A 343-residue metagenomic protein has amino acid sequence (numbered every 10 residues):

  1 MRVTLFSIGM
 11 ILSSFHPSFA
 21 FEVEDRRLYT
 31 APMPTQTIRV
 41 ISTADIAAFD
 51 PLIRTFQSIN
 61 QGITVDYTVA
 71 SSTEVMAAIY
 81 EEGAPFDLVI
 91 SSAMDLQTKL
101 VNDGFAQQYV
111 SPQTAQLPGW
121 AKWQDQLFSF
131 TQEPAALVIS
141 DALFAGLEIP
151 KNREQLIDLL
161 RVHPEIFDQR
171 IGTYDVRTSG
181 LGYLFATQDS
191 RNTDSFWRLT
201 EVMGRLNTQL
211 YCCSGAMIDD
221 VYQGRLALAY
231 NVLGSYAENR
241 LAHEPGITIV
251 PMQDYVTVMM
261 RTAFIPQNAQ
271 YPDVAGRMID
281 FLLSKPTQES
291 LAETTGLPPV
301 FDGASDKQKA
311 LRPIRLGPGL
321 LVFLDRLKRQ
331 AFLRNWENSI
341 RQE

Functional and structural regions predicted by a protein language model:
A20-K99: Early extracytoplasmic/lumenal segment of secretory-pathway proteins
T43, D50, P85, S92-Y222: Extracytoplasmic ligand-binding site segments that recognize negatively charged/polar headgroups
F86-S91, L210, A227-V232, T248-I249: Paired acidic/hydrophobic, glycine-rich loop segments that form the ligand-binding mouth/hinge of periplasmic-binding
D95-K99, Y222-G246: A ligand-binding cleft/hinge motif common to bilobed small-molecule-binding domains
A115-W120, E133, L199-G204, L210 (+1 more regions): Periplasmic-binding protein-like
A136-L143, F185-A186, M259-V274, S290: A bilobed periplasmic-binding-protein/Venus flytrap-type ligand-binding module shared by bacterial periplasmic
P266-F323: Mature extracytoplasmic/periplasmic domains
V322-E343: Conserved C-terminal helix/tail region of periplasmic/extracytoplasmic solute-binding proteins
